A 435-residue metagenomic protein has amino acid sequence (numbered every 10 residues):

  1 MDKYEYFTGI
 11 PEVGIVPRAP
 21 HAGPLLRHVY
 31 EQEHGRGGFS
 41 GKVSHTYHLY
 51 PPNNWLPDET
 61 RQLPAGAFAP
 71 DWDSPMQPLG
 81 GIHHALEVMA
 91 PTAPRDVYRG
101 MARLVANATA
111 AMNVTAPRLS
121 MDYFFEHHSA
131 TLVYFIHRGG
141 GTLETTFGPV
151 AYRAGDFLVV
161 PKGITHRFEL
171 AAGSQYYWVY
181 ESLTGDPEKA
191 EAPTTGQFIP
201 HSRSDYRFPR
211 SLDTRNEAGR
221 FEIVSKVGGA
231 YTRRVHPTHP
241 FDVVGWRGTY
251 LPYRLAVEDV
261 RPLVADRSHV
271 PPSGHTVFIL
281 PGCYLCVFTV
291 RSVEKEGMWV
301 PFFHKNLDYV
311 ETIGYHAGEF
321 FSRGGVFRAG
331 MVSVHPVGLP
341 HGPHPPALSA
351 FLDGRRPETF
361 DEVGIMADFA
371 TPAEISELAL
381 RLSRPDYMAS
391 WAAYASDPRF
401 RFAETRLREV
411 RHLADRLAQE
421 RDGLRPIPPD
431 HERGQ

Functional and structural regions predicted by a protein language model:
M1-Q435: Jelly-roll (double-stranded beta-helix
